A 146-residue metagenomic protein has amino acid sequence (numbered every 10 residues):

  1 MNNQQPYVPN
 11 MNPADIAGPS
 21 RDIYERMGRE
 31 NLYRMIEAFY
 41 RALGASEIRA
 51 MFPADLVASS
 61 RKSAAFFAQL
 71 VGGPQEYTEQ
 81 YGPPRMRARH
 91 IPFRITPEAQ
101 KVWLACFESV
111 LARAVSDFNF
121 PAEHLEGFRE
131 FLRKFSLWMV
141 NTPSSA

Functional and structural regions predicted by a protein language model:
N2-A146: Core of compact, soluble alpha-helical bundle domains
